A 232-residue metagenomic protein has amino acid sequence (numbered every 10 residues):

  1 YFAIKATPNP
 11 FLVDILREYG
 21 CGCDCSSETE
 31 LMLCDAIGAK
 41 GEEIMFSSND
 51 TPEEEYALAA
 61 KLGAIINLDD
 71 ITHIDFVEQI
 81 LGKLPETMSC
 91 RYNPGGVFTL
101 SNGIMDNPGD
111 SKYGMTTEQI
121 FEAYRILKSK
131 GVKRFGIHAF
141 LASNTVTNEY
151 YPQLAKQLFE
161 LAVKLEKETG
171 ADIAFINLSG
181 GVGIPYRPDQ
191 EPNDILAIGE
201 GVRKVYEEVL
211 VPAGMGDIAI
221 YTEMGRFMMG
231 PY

Functional and structural regions predicted by a protein language model:
Y1-F175, I184, V205: Active-site-proximal beta-alpha core segment in soluble small-molecule metabolic enzymes
V146, Y150-Y232: C-terminal active-site-proximal or functional interface alpha/beta core segments in diverse enzymes
